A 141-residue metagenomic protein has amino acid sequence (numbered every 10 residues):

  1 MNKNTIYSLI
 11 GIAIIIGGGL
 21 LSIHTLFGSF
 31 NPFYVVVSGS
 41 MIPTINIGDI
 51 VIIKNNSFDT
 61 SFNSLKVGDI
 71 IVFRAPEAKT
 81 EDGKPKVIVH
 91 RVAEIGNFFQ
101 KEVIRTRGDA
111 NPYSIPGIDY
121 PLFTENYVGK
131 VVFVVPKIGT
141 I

Functional and structural regions predicted by a protein language model:
M1-S64, P136-I141: Protein maturation boundaries and topogenic segments
N31-Y34, V87-H90, I104, E125: Small-residue-enriched segments and motifs
V36, I70, I88-G96: Short beta-strand-centered aromatic/proline hotspots
G39-M41, N56-F58, P76-A78, A93-F98 (+2 more regions): Solvent-exposed coil/turn segments that connect beta secondary-structure elements in extracytoplasmic/periplasmic
T44, S64-L65, G83-K84, N97-F99: Extracellular/periplasmic catalytic domains that process cell-envelope and extracellular macromolecules
T60-T80: Short coil-to-beta transition motif at edge beta-strands of beta-rich domains
K79, K84-K86, V92: Extracytoplasmic ligand-binding sensor domains of the Cache superfamily
A93, F99-T140: Extended, hydrophilic extramembrane loops/domains of integral membrane proteins
